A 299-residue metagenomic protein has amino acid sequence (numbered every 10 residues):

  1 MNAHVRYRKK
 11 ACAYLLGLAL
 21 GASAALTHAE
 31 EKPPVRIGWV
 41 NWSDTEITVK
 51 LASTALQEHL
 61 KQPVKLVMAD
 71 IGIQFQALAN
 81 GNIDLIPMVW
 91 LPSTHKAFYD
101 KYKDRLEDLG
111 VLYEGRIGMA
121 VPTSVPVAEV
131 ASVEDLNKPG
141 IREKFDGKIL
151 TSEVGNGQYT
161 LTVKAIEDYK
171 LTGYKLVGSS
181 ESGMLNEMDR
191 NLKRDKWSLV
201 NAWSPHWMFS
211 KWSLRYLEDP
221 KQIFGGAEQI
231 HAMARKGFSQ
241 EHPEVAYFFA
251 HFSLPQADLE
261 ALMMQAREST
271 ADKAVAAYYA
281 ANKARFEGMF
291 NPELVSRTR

Functional and structural regions predicted by a protein language model:
T27-I37, K138-D146, R285-R299: Immediate post-signal peptide segment of exported/extracytoplasmic ligand-binding proteins
E31-D44, Q62-V67, D146-L150, F249: Short, well-ordered beta-strand elements
W42-S43, V64-A77, L176-E187: Short helix-initiation/N-cap motifs at beta->coil->alpha
E46, L161-K193, H206, A227-Q229 (+2 more regions): An extracytoplasmic/periplasmic, membrane-proximal ligand-sensing/linker region
A52-K61, D135, G140-L176, A280: Ligand-binding cleft/hinge of the Venus flytrap
P87-K101, R190-R215: A ligand-binding cleft/hinge motif common to bilobed small-molecule-binding domains
D104-G155: A conserved helix-loop-strand patch within extracytoplasmic ligand-binding domains of the periplasmic binding
I117-V127, Q229-H242: A bilobed periplasmic-binding-protein/Venus flytrap-type ligand-binding module shared by bacterial periplasmic
